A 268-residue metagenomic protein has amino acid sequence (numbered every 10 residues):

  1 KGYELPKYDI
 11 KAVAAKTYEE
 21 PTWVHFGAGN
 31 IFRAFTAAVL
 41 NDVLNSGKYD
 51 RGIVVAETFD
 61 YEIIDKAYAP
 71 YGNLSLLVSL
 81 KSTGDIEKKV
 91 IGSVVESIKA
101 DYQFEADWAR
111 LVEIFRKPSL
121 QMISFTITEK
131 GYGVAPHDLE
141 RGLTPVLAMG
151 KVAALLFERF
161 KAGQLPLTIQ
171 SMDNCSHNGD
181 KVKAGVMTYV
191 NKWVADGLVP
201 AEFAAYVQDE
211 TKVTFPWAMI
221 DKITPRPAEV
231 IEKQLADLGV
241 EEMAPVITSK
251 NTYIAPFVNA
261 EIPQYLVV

Functional and structural regions predicted by a protein language model:
K1-V268: Substrate/ligand-engaging "lid" and interaction regions
